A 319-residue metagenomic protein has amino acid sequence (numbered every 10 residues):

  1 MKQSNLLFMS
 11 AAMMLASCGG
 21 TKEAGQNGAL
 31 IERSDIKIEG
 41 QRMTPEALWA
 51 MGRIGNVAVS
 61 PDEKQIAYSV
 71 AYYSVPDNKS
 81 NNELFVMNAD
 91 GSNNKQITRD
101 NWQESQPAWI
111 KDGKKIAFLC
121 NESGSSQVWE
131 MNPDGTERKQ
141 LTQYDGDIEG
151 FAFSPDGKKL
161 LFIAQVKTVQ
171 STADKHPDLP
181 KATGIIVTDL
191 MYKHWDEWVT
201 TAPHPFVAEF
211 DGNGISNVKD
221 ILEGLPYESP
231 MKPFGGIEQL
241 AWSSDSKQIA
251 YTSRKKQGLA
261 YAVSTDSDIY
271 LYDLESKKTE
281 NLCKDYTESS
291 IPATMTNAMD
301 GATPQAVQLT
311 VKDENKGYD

Functional and structural regions predicted by a protein language model:
L15-S17: C-terminal motif of bacterial Sec signal peptides marking the signal peptidase cleavage site
G19-T21: Bacterial signal peptide processing site
G25-I31, Q165-E223, T252-K255, Y261-D268 (+1 more regions): Predominantly five- to eight-bladed beta-propeller fold
E32-G52, S216-L225: A short helix->beta-strand "capping" segment at the edge of beta-propeller domains
E46-N82: Beta-strand-rich domains and repeat architectures in extracellular enzymes and scaffolds, especially beta-propellers
M51-I66, N101-L119, R138, D145-L160 (+7 more regions): Conserved beta-propeller blade repeats
Y72-P76, E122-S125, K167-Q170, K256-L259: Short glycine/acidic-enriched loop and turn motifs that connect beta-strands
E83-D90, E130-N132, H204-D211, D266-E275: Beta-propeller blade signature
